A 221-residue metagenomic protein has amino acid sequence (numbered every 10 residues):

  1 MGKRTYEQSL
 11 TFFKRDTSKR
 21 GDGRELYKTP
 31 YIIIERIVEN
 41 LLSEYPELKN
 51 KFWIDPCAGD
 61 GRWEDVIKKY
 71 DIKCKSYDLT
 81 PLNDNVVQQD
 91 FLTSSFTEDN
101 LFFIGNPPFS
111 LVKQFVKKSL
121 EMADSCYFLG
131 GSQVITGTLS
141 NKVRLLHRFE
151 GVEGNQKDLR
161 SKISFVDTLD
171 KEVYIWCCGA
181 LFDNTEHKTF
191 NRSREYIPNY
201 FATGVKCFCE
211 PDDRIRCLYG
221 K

Functional and structural regions predicted by a protein language model:
M1-K221: Class I S-adenosyl-L-methionine-dependent methyltransferase catalytic core
